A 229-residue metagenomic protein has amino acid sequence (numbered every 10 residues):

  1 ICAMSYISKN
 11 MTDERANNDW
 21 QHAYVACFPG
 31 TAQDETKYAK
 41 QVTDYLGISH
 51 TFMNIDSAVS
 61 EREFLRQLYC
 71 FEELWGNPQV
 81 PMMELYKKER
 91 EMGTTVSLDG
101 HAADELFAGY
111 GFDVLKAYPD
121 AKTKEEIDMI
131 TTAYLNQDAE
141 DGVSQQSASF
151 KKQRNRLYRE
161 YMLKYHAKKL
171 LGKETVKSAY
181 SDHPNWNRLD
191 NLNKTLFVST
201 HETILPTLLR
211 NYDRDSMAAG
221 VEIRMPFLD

Functional and structural regions predicted by a protein language model:
I1-L192, R214-L228: ATP-dependent adenylate-handling active sites, centered on carboxylate activation for C-N bond formation
T200-R214: Short Ser/Thr-interspersed hydrophobic loop/turn segments at strand-loop and sheet-helix junctions that line or gate
